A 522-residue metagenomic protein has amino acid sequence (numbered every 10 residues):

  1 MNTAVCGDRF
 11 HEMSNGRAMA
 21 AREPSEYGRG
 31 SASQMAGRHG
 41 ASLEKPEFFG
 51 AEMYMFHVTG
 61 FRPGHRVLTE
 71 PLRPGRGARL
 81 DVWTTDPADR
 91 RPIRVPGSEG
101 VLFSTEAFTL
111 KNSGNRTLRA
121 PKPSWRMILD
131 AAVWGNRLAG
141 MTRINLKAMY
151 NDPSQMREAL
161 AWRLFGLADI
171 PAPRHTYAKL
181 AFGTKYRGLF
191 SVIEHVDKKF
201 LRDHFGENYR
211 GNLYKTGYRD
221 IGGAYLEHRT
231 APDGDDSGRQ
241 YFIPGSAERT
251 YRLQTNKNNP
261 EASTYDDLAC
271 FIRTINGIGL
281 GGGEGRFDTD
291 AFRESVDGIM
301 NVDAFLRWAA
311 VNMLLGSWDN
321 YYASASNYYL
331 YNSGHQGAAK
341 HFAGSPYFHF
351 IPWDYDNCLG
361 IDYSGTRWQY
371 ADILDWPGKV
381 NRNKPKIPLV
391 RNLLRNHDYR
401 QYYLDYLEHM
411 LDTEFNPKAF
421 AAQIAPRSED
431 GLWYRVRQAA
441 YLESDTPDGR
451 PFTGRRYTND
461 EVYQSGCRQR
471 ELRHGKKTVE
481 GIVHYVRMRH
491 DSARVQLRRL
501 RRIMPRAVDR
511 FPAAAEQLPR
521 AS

Functional and structural regions predicted by a protein language model:
M1-S522: Phosphate/dinucleotide-binding and metal-coordinating scaffold of catalytic cores in nucleotide-dependent enzymes
